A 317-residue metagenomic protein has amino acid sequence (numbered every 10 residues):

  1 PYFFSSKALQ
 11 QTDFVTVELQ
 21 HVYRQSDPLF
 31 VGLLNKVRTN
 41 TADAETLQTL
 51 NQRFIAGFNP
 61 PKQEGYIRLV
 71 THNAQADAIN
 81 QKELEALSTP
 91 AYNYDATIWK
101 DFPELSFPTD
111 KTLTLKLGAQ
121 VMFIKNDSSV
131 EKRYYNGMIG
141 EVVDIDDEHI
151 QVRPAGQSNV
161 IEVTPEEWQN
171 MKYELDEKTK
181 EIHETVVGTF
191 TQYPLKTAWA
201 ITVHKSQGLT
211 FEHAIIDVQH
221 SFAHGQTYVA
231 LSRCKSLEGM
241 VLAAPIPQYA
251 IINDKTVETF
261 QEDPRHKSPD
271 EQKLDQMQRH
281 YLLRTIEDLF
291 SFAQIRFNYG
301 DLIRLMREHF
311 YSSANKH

Functional and structural regions predicted by a protein language model:
P1-H317: Conserved ATP-binding/catalytic motifs of P-loop helicase motor domains
